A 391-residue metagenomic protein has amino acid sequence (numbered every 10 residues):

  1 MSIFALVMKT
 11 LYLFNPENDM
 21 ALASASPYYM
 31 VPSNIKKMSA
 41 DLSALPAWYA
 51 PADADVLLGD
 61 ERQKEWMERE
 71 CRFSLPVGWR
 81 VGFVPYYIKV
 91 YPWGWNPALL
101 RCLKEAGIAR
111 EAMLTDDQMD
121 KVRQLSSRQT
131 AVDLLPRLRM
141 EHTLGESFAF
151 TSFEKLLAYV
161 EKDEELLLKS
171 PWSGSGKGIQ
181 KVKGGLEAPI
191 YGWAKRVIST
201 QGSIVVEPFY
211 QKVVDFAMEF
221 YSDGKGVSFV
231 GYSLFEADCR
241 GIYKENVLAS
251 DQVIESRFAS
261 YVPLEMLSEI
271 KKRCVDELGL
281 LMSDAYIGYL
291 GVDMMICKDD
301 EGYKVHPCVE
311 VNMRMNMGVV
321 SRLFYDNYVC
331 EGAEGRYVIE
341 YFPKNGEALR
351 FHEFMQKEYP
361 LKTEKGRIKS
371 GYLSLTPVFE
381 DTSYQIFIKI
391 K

Functional and structural regions predicted by a protein language model:
I3-F4, I35-Y49, L57-Y159: Conserved N-proximal alpha/beta basic substrate-recognition cap immediately N-terminal to, or forming the N-lobe
M8-W48: N-terminal-proximal low-complexity accessory segments that begin disordered and transition into the first
V160-K181, G202-K212, E310: ATP-grasp fold ATP-binding core
L166-I190, A217, C239-F258: Glycine-rich phosphate-binding loop of ATP-grasp-fold ATP-dependent ligases
I190-K244, I296-C308: Phosphate-binding site of ATP-dependent enzymes
F220-C274, N312-V338: ATP-dependent carboxylate/phosphate-activation module, predominantly the ATP-grasp catalytic core and closely related
I242-K304, F342-G366: A long amphipathic alpha-helix within ATP-dependent nucleotide-binding catalytic cores
C330-K391: Peripheral (often C-terminal) accessory segments that flank ATP-dependent C-N-forming ligase machineries
